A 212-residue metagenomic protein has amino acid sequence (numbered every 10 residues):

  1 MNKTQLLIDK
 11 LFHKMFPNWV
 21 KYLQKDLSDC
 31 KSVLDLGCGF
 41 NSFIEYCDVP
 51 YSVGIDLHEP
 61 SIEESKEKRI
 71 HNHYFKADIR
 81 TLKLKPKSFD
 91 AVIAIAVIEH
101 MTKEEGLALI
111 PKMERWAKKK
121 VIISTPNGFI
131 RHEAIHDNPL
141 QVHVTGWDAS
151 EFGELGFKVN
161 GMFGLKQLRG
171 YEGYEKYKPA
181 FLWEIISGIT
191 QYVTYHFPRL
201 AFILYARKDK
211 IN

Functional and structural regions predicted by a protein language model:
M1-T4: N-terminal, positively charged/glycine-rich alpha-helical extensions of SAM-dependent methyltransferases
L6-D9, K14-P17, R80, T102-N212: S-adenosyl-L-methionine-dependent methyltransferase catalytic module, highlighting the catalytic core
Y22-I130, A206: Conserved SAM-binding loop
